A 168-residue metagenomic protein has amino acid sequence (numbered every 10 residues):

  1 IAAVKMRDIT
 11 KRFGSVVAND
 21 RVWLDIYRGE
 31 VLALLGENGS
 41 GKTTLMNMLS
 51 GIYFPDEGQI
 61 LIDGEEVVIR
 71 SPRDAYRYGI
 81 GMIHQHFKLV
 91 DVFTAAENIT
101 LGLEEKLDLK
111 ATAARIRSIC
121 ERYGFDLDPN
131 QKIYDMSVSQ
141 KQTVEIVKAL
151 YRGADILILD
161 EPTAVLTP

Functional and structural regions predicted by a protein language model:
I1-P168: Glycine-rich phosphate-binding loops of nucleotide-dependent enzymes
